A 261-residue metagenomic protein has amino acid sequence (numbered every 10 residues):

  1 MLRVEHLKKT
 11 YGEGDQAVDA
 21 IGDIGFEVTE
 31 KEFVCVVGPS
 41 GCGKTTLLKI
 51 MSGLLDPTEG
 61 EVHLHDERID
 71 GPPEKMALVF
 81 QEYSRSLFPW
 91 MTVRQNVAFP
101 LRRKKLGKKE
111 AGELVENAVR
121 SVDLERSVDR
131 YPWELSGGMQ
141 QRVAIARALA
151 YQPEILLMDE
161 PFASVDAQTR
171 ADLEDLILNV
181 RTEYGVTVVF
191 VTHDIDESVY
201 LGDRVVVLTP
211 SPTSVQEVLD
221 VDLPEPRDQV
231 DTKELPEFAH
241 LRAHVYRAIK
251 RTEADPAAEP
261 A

Functional and structural regions predicted by a protein language model:
V37-P39: The feature captures the beta-strand-to-loop junction immediately N-terminal to the Walker
S52: Helix-to-loop junction immediately C-terminal to a conserved catalytic motif
G60-P72: Conserved ABC transporter NBD signature motif
W90-A98: Short coil-to-helix segment of the ABC ATPase nucleotide-binding domain corresponding to the Q-loop/switch region
R102, K109-S127, N179: Conserved ABC ATPase "signature" region
R130-W133, Y151: Conserved signature/switch motifs of ABC ATPase nucleotide-binding domains
I145: Hydrophobic anchor residue at the start of the ABC signature
L156-D159: Catalytic Walker B motif of ABC-type/P-loop ATPase nucleotide-binding domains
